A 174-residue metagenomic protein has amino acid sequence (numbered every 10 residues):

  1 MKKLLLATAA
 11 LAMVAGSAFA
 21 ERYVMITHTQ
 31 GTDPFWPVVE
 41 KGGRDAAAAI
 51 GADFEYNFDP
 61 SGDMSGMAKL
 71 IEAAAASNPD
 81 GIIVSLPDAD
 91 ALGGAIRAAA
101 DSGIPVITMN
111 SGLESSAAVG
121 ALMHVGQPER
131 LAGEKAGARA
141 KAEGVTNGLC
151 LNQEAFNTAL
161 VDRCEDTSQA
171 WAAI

Functional and structural regions predicted by a protein language model:
K3-L5, M13, A18-I174: A residue-level marker of the well-folded mature domains of exported/periplasmic proteins
